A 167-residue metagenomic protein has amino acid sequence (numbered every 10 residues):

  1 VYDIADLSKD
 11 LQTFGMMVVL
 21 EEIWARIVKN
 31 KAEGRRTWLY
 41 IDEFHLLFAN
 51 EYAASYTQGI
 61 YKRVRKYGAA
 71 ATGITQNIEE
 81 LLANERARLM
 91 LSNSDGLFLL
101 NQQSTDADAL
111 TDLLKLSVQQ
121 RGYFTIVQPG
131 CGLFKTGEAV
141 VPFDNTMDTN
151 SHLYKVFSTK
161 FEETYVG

Functional and structural regions predicted by a protein language model:
V1, D10-K29, E33, T125-G167: Conserved P-loop NTPase motor module
A5-Y123, T149: Conserved P-loop NTPase motor cores
